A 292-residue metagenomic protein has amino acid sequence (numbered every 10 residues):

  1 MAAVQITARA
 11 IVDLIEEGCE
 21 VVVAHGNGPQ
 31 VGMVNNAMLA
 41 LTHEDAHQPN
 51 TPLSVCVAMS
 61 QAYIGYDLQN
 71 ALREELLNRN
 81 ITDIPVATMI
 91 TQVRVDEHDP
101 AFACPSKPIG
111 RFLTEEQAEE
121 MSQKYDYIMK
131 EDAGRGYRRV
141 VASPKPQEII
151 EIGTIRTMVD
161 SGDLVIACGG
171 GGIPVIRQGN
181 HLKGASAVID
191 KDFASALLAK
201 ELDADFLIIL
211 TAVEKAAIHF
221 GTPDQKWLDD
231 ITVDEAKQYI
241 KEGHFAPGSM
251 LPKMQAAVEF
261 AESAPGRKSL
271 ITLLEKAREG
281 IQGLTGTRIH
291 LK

Functional and structural regions predicted by a protein language model:
M1-K292: C-terminal catalytic "cap/lid" subdomain
